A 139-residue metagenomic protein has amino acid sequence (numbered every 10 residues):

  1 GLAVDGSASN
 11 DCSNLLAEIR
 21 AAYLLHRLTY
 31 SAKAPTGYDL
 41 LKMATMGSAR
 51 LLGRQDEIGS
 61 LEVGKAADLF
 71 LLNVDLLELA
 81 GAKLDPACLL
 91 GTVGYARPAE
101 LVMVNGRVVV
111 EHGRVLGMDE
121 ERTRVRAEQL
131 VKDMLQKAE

Functional and structural regions predicted by a protein language model:
G1-L76, T92: His/Asp/Glu-enriched, well-ordered alpha-helical/loop segment that forms or immediately abuts the divalent-metal
C12-L16, K83, E121: Conserved strand-to-helix beginnings and helix N-cap segments that scaffold or border functional pockets
A21-L28, L72, R107-V108, Q129-Q136: Generic secondary-structure signature for well-ordered alpha-helical cores
Y38-L41, D75-K83, Q136-E139: Short, positively charged
R50-L51, V102, K137: Short alpha-helical functional segments enriched in proximate histidine and acidic residues
A66-G117, R124: C-terminal cap of metal-dependent C-N hydrolases
H112-E139: Intein/HINT protein-splicing elements and their conserved insertion hotspots or analogous self-processing inserts
